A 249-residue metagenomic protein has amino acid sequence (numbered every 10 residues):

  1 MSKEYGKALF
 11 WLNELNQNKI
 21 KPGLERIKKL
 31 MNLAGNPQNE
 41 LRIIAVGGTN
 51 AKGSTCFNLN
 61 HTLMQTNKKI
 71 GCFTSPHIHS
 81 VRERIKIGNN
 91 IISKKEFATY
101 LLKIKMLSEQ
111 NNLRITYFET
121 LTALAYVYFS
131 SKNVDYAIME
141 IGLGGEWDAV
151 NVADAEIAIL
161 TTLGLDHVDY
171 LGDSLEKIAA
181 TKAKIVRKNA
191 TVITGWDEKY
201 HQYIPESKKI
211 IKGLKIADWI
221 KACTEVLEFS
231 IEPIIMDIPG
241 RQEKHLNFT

Functional and structural regions predicted by a protein language model:
M1-N18: Charged, amphipathic alpha-helical linker segments immediately N-terminal to NTP-binding catalytic cores
L9, I27, C56, F97 (+3 more regions): A general structural signal for well-ordered alpha-helical segments in protein cores
K19, L24, K28-N39, M64-A153 (+2 more regions): ATP-dependent carboxylate-amine ligase catalytic core
R42-V46, S54-G71: A conserved segment at the C-terminal end of the G1
I43-A45, I70-C72, V152, A158 (+1 more regions): Conserved beta-strand scaffold positions in the cores of enzyme catalytic domains, especially in NTP/NDP-utilizing
S54, N58, T120-A125, D218-A222: Short amphipathic alpha-helical face segments that pack within enzyme cores and frequently flank/anchor catalytic
K132-E140, A155-T249: Acidic, Mg2+-coordinating active-site environments of NTP-dependent enzymes
